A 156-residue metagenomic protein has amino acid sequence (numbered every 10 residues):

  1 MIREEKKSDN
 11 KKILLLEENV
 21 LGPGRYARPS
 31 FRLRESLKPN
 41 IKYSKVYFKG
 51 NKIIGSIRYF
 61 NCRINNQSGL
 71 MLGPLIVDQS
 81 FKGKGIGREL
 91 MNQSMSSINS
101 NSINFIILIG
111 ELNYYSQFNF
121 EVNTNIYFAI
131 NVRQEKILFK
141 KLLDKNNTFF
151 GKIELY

Functional and structural regions predicted by a protein language model:
M1, M95, N99-F105: Short active-site oxyanion
M1-S30, V46-I53, D144-Y156: Short amphipathic alpha-helix that is part of the acyltransferase structural core
V20, S97, Y114: Short alpha-helical functional segments enriched in proximate histidine and acidic residues
E35-N40: Short loop/turn motifs at secondary-structure junctions and domain boundaries
V46, K52-C62, S68-I76: Conserved beta-strand in the GNAT
V77, G83-S96, L108: Conserved acetyl-CoA-binding loop-helix of GNAT-fold acetyltransferases
S100-N104, G110-Q134: Conserved active-site alpha-helix within GNAT-family acetyltransferase domains
N123-I137, D144-F149, I153-Y156: Non-DNA-binding regulatory cores of transcription-related proteins, predominantly C-terminal effector-binding
